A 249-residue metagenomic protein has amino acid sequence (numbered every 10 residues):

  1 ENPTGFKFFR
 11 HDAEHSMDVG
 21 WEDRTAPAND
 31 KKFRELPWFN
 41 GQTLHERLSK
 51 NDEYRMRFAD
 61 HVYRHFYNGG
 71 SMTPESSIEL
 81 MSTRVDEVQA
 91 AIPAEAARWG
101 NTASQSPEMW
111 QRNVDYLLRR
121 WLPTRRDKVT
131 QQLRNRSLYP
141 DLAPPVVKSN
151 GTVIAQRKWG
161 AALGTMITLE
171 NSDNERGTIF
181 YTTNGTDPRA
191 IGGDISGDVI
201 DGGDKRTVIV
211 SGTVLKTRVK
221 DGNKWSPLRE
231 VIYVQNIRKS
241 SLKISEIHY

Functional and structural regions predicted by a protein language model:
E1-L163: Middle-to-C-terminal accessory/interaction subdomains
R120, T124-Y249: Short, compositionally stereotyped local motifs that mark structural "simplifiers"
